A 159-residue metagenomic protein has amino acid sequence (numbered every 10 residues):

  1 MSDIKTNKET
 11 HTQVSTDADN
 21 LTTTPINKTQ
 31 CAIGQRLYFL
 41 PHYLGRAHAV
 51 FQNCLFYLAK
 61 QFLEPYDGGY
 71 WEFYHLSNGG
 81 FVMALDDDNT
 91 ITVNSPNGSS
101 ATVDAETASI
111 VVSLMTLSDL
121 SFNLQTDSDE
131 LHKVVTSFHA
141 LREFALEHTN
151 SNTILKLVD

Functional and structural regions predicted by a protein language model:
S2-K60: Terminal domain-start segments
D3, D17-D19, D67, E72 (+5 more regions): Acidic-enriched, low-complexity/disordered segments with a strong bias for Aspartate over Glutamate
Q30, K60-L63, P96-V103: Short, charged/polar micro-motifs that form catalytic or ligand-binding hotspots
R36, D67-Y70, T107-S113: Short runs of predominantly hydrophobic/aromatic residues within well-ordered alpha helices that form helix-helix
G45-T90: Amphipathic, interaction-prone secondary-structure segments
T90-D159: Polybasic, proline/glycine-rich intrinsically disordered low-complexity segments
